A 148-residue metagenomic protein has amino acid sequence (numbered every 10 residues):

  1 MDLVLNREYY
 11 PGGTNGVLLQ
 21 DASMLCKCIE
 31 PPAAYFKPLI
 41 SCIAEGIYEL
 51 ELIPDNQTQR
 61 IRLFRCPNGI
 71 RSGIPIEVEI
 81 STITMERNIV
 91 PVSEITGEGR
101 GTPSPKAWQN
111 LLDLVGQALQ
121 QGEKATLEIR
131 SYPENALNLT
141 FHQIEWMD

Functional and structural regions predicted by a protein language model:
M1-T126, R130-D148: Cell wall/extracellular polymer interaction/catalysis modules
